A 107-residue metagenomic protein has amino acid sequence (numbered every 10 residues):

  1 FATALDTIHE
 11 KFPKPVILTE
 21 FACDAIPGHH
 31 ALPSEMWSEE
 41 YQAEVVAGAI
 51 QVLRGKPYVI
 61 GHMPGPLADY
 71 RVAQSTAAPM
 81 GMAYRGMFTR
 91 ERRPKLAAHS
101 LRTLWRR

Functional and structural regions predicted by a protein language model:
F1-R107: Substrate-binding clefts and catalytic carboxylate motifs of secreted carbohydrate-active enzymes
